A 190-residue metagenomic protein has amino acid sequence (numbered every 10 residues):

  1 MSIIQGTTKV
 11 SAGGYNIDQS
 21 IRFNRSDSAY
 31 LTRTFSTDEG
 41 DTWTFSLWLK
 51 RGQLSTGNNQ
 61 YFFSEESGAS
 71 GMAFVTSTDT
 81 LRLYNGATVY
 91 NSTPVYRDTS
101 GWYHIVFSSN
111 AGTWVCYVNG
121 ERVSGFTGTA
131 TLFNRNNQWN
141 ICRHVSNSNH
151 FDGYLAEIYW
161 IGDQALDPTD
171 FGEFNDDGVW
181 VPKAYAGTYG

Functional and structural regions predicted by a protein language model:
S2-Q19, S26-S28, V115, E121-S124 (+1 more regions): Extended recognition patches within non-cytosolic domains
I3-R25, S46-S55, A69-T131: Extracellular glycan-interaction surfaces
N24-W43, Y90-R97, H144-N147, P182-T188: Short surface loop/edge beta-strand patches of beta-sandwich-type extracellular domains that form ligand-contact sites
G40-S46, T78, W102-H104, T113 (+2 more regions): Extracellular structured ligand-interaction cores
F45-S46, S55-A69, C142, G172-D177: Aromatic-rich beta-strand patches that line glycan-recognition/binding surfaces of extracellular proteins
F63-A69, F74-S77, K183-G190: Short, intrinsically disordered, charge-balanced linker/junction segments flanking boundaries in proteins
Y90, N134-L155: Extracellular glycan-interaction patches encoded by glycine-rich segments
